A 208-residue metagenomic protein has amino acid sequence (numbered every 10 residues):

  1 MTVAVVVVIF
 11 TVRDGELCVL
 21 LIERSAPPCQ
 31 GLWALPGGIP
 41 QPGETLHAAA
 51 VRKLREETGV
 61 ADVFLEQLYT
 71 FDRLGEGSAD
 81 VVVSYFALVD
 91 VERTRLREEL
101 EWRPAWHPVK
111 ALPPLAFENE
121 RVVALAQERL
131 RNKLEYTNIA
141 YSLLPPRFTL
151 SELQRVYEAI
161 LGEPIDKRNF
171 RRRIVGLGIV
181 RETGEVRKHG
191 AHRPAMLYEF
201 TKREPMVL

Functional and structural regions predicted by a protein language model:
M1-A34: N-terminal strand-loop-strand
M1-V5, C18, H47-V51, R55-L96 (+3 more regions): Active-site segment of metal-dependent pyrophosphate-handling enzymes, primarily the Nudix hydrolase catalytic core
V8-F10, Y85-F86, A105, Y198: Conserved hydrophobic/aromatic positions in well-ordered beta-strands
V19, E23-A26, Q30, G37 (+4 more regions): Short, His- and charge-rich active-site/binding loops that engage polyanionic ligands
F86, R95-L130, L143-S151, V156 (+1 more regions): NUDIX/MutT-family hydrolases
R155-P164: Short helix-coil junctions and helix-kink-helix linkers
E182-L208: Long, intrinsically disordered, low-complexity Ser/Thr/Pro-rich regulatory/activation regions of nuclear proteins
